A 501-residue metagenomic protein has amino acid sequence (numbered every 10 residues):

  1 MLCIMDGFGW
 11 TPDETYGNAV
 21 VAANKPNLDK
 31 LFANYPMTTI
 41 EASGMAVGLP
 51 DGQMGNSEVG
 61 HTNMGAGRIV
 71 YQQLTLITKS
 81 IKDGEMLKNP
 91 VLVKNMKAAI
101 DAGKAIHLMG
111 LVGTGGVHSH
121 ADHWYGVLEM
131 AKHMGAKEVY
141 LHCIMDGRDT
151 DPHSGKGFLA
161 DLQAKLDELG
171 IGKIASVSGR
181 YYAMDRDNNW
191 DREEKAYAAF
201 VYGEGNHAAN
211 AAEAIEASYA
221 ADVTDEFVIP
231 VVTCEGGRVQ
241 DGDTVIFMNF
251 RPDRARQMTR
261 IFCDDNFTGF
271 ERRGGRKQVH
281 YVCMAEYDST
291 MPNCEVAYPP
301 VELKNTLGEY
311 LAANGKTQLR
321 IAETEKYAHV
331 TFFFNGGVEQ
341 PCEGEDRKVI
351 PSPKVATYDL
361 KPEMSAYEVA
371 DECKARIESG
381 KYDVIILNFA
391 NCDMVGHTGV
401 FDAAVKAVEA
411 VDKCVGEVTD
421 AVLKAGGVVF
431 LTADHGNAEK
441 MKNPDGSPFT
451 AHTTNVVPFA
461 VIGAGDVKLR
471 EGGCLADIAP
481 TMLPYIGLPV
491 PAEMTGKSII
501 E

Functional and structural regions predicted by a protein language model:
M1-E501: Feature captures the catalytic ectodomains and active-site-proximal regions of enzymes that hydrolyze or transfer
